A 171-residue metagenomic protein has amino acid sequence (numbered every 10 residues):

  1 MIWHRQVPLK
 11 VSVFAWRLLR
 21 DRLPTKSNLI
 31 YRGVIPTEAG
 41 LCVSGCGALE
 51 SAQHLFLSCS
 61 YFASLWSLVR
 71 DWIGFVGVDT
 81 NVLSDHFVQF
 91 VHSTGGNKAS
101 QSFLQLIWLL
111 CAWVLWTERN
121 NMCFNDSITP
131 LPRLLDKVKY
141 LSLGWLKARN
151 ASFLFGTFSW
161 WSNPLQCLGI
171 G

Functional and structural regions predicted by a protein language model:
M1-L49, G171: Helix/loop segments that flank and initiate small ligand/metal-binding modules
M1-R5, N28, V91-S102, E118-I128: Short, solvent-exposed helix-loop connector elements
I2, R32-D85, Q89: Short Cys/His-based metal-binding microdomains
G45, L49, R119-S127, S142: Residues that mediate protein self-association or partner binding, especially in amphipathic alpha-helical
A99-E118, S162-L165: Short flanking/linker segments adjacent to small metal-binding domains or redox-active Cys/His motifs
P130-L143: Short secondary-structure subsegments characteristic of cysteine-rich extracellular domains
K147, A151-G171: C-terminal helix/juxtamembrane-tail motif
